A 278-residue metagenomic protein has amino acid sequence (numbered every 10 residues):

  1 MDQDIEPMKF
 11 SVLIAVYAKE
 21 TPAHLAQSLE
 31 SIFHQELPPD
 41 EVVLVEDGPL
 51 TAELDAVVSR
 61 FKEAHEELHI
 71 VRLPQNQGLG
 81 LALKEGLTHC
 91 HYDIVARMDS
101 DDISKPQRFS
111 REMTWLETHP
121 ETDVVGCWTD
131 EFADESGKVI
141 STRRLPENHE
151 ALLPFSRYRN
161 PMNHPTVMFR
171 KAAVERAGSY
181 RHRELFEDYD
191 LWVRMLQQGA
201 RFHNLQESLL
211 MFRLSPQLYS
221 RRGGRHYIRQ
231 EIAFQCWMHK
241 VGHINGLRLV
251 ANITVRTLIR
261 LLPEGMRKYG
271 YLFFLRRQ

Functional and structural regions predicted by a protein language model:
K19-H34: Short, well-formed alpha-helical segments that are part of the catalytic scaffolds of diverse glycosyltransferases
E46-A56, Q75, D99: A conserved acidic beta->alpha catalytic loop
L73-C90, R111: Glycine-rich, basic loop-to-helix element that forms the pyrophosphate-binding segment of sugar-nucleotide handling
V95: Short aromatic/hydrophobic "clamp" motif used to bind/position activated sugar donors
Q107-V139: Conserved donor NDP-sugar-binding/catalytic core segment of glycosyltransferases
W128, F202-L209: Catalytic beta-strand/loop signature of glycosyltransferases that borders the donor
L185-L191: Acidic donor-binding loop at a coil-to-helix junction in glycosyltransferase catalytic cores that engages
A200, F212, S220-I244: Catalytic core of nucleotide-sugar-dependent glycosyltransferases
